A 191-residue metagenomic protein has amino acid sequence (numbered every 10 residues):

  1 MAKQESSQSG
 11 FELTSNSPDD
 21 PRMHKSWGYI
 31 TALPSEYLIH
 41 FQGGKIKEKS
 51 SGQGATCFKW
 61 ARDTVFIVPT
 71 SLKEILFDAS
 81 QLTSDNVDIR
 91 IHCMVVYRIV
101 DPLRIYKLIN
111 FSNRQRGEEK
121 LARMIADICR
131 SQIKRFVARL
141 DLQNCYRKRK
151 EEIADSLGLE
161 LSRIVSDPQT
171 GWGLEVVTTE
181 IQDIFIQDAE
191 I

Functional and structural regions predicted by a protein language model:
M1-I191: N-terminal hydrophobic membrane-entry segments
